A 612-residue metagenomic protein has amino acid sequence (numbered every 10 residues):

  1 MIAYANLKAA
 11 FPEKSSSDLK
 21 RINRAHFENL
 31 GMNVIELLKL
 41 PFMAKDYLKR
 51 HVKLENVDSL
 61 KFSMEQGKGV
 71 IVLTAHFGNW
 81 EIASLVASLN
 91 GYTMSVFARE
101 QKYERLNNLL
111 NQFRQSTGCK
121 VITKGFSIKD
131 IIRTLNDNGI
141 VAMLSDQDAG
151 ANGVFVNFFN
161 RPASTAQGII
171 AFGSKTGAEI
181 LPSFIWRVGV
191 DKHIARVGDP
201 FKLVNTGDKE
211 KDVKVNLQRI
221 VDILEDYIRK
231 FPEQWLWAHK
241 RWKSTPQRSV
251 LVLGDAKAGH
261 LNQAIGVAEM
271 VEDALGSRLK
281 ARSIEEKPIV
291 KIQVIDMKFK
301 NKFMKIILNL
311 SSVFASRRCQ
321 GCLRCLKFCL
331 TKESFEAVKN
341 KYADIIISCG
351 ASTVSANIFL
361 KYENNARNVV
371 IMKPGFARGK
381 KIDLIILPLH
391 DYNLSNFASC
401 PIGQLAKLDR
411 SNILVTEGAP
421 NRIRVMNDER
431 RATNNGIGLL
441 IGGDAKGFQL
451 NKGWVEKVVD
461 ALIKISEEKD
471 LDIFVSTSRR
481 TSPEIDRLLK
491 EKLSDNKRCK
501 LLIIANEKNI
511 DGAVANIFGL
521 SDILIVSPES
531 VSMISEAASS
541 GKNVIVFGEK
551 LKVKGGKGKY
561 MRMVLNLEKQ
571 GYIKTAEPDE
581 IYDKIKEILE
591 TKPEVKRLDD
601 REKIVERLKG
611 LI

Functional and structural regions predicted by a protein language model:
M1-T74, L109-Q112, G118: Membrane-anchoring hydrophobic helices of lipid-metabolizing enzymes
R24, L89, G125-L253, P528 (+1 more regions): Non-catalytic C-terminal accessory region of glycerolipid acyltransferases and related lyso-lipid remodeling enzymes
Y47-K53, G379-F397, P401, L405-R431 (+2 more regions): A nucleotide-sugar donor-handling region in carbohydrate enzymes
Q66-G125, A151-V154: Catalytic core of membrane glycerolipid acyltransferases/transacylases, capturing the structured, soluble-facing
G69-I71, A238-K240, T245-K257, G418-I423 (+1 more regions): Active-site donor-nucleotide binding/catalytic segment of nucleotide-sugar enzymes
Q101-K102, L261, I289-D409, L414: Active-site and donor-binding regions of nucleotide-sugar-utilizing enzymes
K490, N496-S532: Donor nucleotide-activated moiety binding/catalytic core segment of transferases that use nucleotide-activated donors
V564-I612: Leloir-type glycosyltransferase catalytic cores
